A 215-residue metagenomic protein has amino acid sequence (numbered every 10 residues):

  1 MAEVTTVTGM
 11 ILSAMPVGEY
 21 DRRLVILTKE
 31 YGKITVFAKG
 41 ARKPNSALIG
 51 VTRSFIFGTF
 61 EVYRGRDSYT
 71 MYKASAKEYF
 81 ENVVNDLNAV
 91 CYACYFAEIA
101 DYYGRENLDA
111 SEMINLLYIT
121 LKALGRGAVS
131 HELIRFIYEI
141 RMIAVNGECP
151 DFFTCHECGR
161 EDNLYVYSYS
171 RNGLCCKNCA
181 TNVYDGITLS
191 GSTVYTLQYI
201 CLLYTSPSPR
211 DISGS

Functional and structural regions predicted by a protein language model:
M1-N115: A surface-exposed, charged beta-strand/loop segment in the N-terminal or early-internal portion of soluble proteins
F96, E139, N172: A residue-level signal for conserved active-site and pocket-lining positions in enzyme catalytic cores
I99-F152: A broadly conserved sequence feature marking short terminus-proximal activation segments in nucleic acid-centric
C155-C158, C176: Short cysteine-rich clusters marking metal-coordination/redox-active sites
D162-L164, Y184: Short functional micro-motifs and their immediate structural scaffolds
S168-L174: Small-residue-rich helix-loop
N182-T193: Short metal-binding segments enriched for Cys and/or His
Y204-S215: Single conserved hydrophobic/aromatic residue that forms the stacking wall/gate of nucleotide- or nucleobase-binding
